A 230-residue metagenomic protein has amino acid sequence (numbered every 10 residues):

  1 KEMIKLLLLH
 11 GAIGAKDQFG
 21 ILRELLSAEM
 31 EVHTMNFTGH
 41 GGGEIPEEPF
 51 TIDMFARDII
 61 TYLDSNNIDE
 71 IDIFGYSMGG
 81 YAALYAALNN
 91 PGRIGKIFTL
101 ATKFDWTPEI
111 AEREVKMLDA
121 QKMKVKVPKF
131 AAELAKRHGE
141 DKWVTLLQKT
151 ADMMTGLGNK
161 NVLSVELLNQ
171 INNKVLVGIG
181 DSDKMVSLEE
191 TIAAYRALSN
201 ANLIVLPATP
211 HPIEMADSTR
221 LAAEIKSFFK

Functional and structural regions predicted by a protein language model:
M3-E48: Conserved HGGG/HGGXW glycine-rich cap/lid loop of the alpha/beta-hydrolase fold
M54-I71: Conserved acidic catalytic loop of the alpha/beta-hydrolase fold
Y81-N89, G95-K126: Flexible "cap/lid" loop of the alpha/beta hydrolase fold
K149-L167: Active-site nucleophile elbow and catalytic-triad environment of alpha/beta-hydrolase enzymes
I171, V177-I179: Short beta-strand/loop motif that positions the catalytic acidic residue of the alpha/beta-hydrolase fold
N173, S187-R196: Short alpha-helix in the alpha/beta-hydrolase fold that links the catalytic acid
S182-V186, H211-P212: Acidic catalytic loop of the alpha/beta-hydrolase fold
P207-K230: Catalytic active-site module of serine/aspartate enzymes centered on a nucleophile-bearing elbow/loop
